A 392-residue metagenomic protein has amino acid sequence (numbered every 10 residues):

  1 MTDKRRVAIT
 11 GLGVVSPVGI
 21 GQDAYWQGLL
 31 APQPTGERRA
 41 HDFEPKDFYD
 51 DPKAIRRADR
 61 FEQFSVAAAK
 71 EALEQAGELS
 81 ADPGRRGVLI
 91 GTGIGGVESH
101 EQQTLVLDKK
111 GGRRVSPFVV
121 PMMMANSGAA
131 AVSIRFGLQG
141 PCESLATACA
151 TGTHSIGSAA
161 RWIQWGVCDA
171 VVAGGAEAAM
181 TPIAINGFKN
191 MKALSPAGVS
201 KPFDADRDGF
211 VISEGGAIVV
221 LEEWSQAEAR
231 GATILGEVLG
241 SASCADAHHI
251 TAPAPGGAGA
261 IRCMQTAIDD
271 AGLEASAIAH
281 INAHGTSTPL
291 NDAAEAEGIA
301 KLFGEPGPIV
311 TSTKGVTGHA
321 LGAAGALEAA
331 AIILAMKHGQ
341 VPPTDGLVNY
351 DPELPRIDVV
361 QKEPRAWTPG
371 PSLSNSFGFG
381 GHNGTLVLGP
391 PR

Functional and structural regions predicted by a protein language model:
M1-A54, T92, S225-E237, A330-T344 (+2 more regions): ACP-dependent fatty acid/polyketide chain-elongation machinery
M1-I9, A81-P83, A271-A277, P306 (+1 more regions): Flexible, low-complexity linker/loop segments at domain and module junctions
R6-G13, Q33-G36, V199-A271, A279-H280: Condensing-enzyme catalytic core mediating Claisen C-C bond formation in acyl metabolism
R6-I9, A24-T147, A176-A184, A275-N291: Conserved beta-ketoacyl condensing-enzyme motif
D23-L30, E98-G112, W162-W165, I185-P196 (+3 more regions): A glycine- and small-aliphatic-rich helix-loop capping segment at beta-alpha/alpha-beta transitions that lines
S65-Q75, A125-G128, S133-G174, V211-A232 (+2 more regions): Active-site-proximal alpha-helical scaffold in enzymes
G95-S99, A178-K201, A242-R262, T286-G298 (+2 more regions): Active-site-adjacent elements of ketosynthase-type condensing enzymes
K109-S116, G157, R161, E177-A229 (+3 more regions): Glycine-/small-residue-rich "gating" segment that lines the acyl/pantetheine channel and substrate pocket
